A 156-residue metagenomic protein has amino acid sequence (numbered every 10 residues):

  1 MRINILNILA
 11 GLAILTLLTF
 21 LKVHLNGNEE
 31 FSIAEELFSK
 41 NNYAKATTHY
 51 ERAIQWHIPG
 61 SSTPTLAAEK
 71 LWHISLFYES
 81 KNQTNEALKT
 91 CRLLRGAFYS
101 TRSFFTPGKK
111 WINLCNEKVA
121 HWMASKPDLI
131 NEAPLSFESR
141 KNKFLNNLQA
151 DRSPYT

Functional and structural regions predicted by a protein language model:
N4-H24: Hydrophobic membrane-insertion alpha-helices, especially the h-region of bacterial N-terminal signal peptides
N26, F31, F38-S39, E79: Hydrophobic/aromatic side-chain positions at a characteristic register within alpha-helices of tetratricopeptide repeats
G27, A34-E35, A68, W72-S75 (+1 more regions): Conserved small-residue packing positions in alpha-helical repeats and bundles
E30, L37, H49, T90-L93: Alpha-helical solenoid repeat scaffolds, predominantly canonical TPR units
Y43-A44, T84: TPR-repeat structural position
E51-G96: Extracytoplasmic/periplasmic/luminal assembly and interaction segments in envelope/secretory/respiratory proteins
W56-I58, A97-F105, K126: Alpha-helical junction/boundary sensor with strong preference for TPR arrays
